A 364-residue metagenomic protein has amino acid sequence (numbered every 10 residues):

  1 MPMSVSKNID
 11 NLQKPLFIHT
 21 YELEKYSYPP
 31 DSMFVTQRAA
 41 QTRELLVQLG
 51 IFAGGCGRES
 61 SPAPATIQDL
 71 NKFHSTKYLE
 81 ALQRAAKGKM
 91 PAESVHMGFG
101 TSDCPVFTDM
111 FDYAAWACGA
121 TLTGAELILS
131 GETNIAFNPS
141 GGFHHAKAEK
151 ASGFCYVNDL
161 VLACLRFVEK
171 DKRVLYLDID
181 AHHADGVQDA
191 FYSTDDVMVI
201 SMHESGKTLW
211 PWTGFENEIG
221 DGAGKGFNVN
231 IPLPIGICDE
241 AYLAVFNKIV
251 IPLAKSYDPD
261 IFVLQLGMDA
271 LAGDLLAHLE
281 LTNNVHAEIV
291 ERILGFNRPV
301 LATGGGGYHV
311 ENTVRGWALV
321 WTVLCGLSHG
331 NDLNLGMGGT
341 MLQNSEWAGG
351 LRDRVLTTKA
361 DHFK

Functional and structural regions predicted by a protein language model:
P2-H19, E24-S27, A81-K364: A general "terminal functional-core" signal
P2-H74: N-terminal low-complexity, Ser/Thr- and acidic-residue-enriched intrinsically disordered segments
L70, K77-Q83: Glycine-rich, positively charged N-terminal anion/phosphate-binding segment
